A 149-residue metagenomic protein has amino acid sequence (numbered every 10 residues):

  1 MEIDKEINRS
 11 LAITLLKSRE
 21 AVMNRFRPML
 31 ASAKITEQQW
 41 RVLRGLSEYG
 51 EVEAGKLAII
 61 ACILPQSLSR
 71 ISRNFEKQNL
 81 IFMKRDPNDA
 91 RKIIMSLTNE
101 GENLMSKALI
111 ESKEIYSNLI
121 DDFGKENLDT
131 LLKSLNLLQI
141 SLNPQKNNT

Functional and structural regions predicted by a protein language model:
M1-A33: N-terminal leader segment of winged-helix/HTH proteins
M1-I3, K125-T149: C-terminal regulatory/oligomerization modules of transcriptional regulators
L16, R44-E48, L109, N136: Short, locally clustered residues in the helix-turn-helix/winged-helix DNA-binding domain
M23, R73-K133: Charged, amphipathic alpha-helical coiled-coil/dimerization segments
N24-S67: N-terminal helix-turn-helix DNA-binding core of bacterial DNA-binding proteins
P28, N74, L137: Alpha-helical DNA-recognition elements
